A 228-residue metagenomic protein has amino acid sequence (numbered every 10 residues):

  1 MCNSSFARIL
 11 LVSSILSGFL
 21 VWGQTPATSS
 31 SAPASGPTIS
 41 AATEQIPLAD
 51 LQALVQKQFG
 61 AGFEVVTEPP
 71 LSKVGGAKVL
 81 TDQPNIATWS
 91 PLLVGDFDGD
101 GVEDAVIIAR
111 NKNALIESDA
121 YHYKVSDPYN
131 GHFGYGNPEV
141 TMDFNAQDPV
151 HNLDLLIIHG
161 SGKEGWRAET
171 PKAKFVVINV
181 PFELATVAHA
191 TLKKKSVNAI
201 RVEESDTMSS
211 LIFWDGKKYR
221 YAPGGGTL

Functional and structural regions predicted by a protein language model:
M1-L11: Bacterial N-terminal signal peptides that target proteins for export
C2, W22-G23: Surface-exposed charge patches in extracellular/virion surface proteins
I9-V21: Bacterial N-terminal signal peptides
Q24-G99, E103-L228: Beta-propeller-forming repeat regions
